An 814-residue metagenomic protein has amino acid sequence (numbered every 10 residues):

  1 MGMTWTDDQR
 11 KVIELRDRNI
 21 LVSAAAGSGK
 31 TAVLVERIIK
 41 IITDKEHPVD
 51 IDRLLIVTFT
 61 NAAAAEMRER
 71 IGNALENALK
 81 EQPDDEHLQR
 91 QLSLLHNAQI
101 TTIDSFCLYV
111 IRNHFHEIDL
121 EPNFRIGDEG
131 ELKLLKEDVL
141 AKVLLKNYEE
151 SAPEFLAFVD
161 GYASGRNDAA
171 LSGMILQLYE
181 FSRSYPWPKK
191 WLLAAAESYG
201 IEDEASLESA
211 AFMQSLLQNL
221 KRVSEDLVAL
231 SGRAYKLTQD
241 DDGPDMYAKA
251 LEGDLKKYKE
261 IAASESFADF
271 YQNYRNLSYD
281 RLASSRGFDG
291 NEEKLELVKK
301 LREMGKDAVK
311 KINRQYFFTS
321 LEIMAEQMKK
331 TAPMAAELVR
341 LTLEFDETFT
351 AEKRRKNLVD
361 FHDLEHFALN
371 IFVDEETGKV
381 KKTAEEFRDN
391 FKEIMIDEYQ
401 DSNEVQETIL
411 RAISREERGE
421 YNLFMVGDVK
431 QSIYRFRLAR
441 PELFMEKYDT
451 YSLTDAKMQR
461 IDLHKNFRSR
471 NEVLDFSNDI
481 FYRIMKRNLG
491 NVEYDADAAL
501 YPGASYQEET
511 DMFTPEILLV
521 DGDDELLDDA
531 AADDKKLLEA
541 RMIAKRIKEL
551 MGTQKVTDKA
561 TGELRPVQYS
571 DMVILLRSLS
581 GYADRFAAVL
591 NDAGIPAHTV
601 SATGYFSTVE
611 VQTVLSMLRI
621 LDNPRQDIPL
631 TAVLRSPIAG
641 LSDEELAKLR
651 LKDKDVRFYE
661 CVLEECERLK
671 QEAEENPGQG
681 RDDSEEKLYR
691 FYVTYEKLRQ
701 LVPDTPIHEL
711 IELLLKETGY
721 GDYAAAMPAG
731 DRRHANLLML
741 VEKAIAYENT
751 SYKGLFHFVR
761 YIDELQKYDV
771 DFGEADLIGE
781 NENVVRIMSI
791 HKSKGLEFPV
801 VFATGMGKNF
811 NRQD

Functional and structural regions predicted by a protein language model:
M1-E69, G130, D138, E154-A157 (+19 more regions): Conserved motor-region signature of P-loop NTPase helicases/translocases
M1-S28, A32-I39, E46, Y258-K381 (+4 more regions): N-terminal accessory segments
T4, D17-N19, I51, L55-A62 (+4 more regions): Conserved ATP-dependent motor core of P-loop NTPases, especially the RecA-like helicase ATPase domain
R53, L171-V359, M458, R541-M542 (+9 more regions): Conserved ATP-driven helicase/translocase motor core recognized via long, highly charged RecA-like/P-loop NTPase domain
R68-E76, L369, V373: Conserved NTP-binding/hydrolysis module of P-loop NTPases
S105-L120, F367-D389, V405-I409: Conserved RecA-like ASCE ATPase "motif II neighborhood" in helicase/translocase motors
K652-E675, L688-F691: Accessory alpha-helical DNA-binding modules that contact the DNA backbone or grooves
